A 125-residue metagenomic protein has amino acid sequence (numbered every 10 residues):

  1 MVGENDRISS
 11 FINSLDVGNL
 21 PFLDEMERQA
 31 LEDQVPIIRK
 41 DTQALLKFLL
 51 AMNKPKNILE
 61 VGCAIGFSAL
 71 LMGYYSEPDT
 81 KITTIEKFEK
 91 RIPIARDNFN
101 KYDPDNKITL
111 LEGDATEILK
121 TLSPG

Functional and structural regions predicted by a protein language model:
M1-G125: A short alpha-helical cap/connector motif
